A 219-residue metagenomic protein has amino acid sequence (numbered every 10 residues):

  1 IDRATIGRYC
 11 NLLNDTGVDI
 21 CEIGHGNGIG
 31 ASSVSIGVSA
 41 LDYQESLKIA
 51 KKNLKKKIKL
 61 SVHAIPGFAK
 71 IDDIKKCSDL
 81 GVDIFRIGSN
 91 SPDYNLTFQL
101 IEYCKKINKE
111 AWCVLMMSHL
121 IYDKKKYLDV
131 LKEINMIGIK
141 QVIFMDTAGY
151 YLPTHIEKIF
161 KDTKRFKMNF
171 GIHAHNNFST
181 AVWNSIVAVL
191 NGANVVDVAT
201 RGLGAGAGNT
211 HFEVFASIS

Functional and structural regions predicted by a protein language model:
G7-N27, C77-I84: Catalytic domains of carbohydrate-active enzymes, especially glycoside hydrolases
D19-I23, I58-A64, D83-I87, A111-M116 (+3 more regions): Hydrophobic faces of well-ordered beta-strands that scaffold small-molecule active sites in alpha/beta enzyme cores
D19-L47, R86-N95, F144-P153, L203-G206 (+1 more regions): Glycine-rich, proline-tolerant flexible connector loops at the mouths of alpha/beta enzymes
S32-V62, L100-M116, E157-I172, F212-S219: Alpha-helix-loop-beta-strand connector modules within alpha/beta enzyme cores
K55, D79-F85, K105-E110, N135-Q141 (+2 more regions): Glycine-enriched alpha-helix->loop->beta-strand junction motifs that scaffold or abut catalytic
K70-C77, Y122-I134, F178-A193: Catalytic cores of alpha/beta
D93-T147: Conserved anion-binding
Q141-S219: Catalytic alpha/beta core domains of metabolic enzymes, predominantly
